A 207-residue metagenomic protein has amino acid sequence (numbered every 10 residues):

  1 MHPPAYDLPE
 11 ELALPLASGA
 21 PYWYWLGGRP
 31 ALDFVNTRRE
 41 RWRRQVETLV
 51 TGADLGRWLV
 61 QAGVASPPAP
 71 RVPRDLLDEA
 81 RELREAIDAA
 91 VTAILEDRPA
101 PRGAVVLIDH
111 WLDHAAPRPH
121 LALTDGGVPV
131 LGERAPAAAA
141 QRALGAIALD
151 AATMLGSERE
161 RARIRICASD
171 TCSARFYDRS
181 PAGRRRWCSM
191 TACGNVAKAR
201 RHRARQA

Functional and structural regions predicted by a protein language model:
M1-I166, S173: Short helix-coil boundary/hinge micro-motifs
A143-A207: BZIP DNA-binding basic region
